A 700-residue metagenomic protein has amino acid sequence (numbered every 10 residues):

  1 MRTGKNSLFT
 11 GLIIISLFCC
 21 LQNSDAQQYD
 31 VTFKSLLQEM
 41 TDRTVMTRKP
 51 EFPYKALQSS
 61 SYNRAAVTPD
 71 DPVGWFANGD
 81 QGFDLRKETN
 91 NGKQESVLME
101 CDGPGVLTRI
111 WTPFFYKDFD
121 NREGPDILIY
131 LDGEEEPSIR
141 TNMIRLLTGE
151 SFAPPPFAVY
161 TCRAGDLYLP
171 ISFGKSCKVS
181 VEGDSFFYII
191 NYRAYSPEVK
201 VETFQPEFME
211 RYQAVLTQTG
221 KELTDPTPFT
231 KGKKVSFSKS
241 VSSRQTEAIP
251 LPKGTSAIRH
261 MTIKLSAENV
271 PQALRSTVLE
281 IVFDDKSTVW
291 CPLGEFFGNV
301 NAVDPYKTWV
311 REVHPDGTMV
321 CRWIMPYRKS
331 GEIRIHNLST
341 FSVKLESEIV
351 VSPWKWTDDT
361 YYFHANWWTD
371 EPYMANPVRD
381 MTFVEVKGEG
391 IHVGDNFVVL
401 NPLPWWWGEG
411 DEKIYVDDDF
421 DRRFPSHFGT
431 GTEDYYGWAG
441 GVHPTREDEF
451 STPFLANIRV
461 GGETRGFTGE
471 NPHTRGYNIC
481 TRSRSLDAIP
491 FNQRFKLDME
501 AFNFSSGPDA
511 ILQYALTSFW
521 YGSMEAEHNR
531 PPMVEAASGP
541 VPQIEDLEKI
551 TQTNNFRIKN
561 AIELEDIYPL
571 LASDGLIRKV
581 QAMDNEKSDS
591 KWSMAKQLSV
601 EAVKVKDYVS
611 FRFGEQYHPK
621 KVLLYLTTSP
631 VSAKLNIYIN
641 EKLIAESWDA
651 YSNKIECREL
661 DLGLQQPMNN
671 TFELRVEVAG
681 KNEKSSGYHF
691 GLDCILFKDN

Functional and structural regions predicted by a protein language model:
M1-G11: Bacterial N-terminal signal peptides that target proteins for export
S7, I14, A77, G82-L85 (+19 more regions): Polar low-complexity intrinsically disordered regions enriched in Ser/Thr and small residues
T10-C20: Bacterial N-terminal signal peptides
C19-C20, C101, C162, C177 (+8 more regions): Generic recognition of cysteine residues
C19-C20, S506-P508, N682-K684: A generic structural signal for short coil/turn motifs at secondary-structure boundaries
Q22-D25: Sec/Tat signal peptide C-region and signal peptidase I cleavage site
Q27-K549: Beta-strand-centric surfaces of beta-sandwich/beta-rich domains
D411-E412, P540-N700: Extracytoplasmic
